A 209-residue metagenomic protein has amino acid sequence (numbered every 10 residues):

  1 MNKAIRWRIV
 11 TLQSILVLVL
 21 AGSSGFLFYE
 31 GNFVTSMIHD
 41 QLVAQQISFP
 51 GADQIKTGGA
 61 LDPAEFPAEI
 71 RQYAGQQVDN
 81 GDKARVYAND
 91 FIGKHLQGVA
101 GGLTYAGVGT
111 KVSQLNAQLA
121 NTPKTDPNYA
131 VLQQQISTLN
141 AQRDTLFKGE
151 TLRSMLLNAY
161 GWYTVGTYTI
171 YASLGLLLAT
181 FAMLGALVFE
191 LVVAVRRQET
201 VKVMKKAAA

Functional and structural regions predicted by a protein language model:
M1-M37, V192, Q198: Hydrophobic secretory-pathway targeting helix
N2-T11, T164-A209: Juxtamembrane interface at the cytosolic side of transmembrane helices
I5, H39-Q41, A52-I55: Beta-strand-rich luminal/extracellular ectodomains of secretory-pathway glycoproteins, especially N-glycosylated
I38-Q45, V201-K205: Juxtamembrane extracytosolic/periplasmic "stalk" immediately C-terminal to the first targeting helix
S48-E150: Long, solvent-exposed extracytoplasmic domains/loops
A130-L178: Short, aromatic-rich amphipathic segments at membrane interfaces that lie adjacent to a transmembrane helix or signal
